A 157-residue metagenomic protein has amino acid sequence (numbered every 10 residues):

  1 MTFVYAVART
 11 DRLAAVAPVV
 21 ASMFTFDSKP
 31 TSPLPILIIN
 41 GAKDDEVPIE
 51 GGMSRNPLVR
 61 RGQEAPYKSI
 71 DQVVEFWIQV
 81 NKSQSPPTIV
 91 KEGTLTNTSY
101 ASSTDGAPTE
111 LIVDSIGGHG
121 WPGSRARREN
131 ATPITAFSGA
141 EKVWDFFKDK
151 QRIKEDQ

Functional and structural regions predicted by a protein language model:
M1-L34, D45: Primarily recognizes the serine-hydrolase "nucleophile elbow" in alpha/beta-hydrolase and SGNH/GDSL folds
M1-Y5, R9-R12, S69-V73, G139-V143: Stable alpha-helical elements in mature extracytoplasmic
R9-D11, M53-P57, N130: Glycine-rich, phosphate-binding/catalytic loops in enzymes
V20, N56-R61, S124-E129: Flexible glycine/proline-enriched surface loops and loop-helix/loop-strand junctions
L34, D71-Q157: Alpha/beta-hydrolase-fold serine-hydrolase catalytic core, especially in secreted/extracellular enzymes
I38-N40, D44: Short beta-strand/loop motif that positions the catalytic acidic residue of the alpha/beta-hydrolase fold
D45-N56, A65-S69, P122-G123: Conserved alpha/beta-hydrolase "acid-adjacent" motif
V59-K68, T132-I134: A short acidic, glycine-rich active-site loop that binds or catalyzes chemistry on phosphate/adenosine moieties
